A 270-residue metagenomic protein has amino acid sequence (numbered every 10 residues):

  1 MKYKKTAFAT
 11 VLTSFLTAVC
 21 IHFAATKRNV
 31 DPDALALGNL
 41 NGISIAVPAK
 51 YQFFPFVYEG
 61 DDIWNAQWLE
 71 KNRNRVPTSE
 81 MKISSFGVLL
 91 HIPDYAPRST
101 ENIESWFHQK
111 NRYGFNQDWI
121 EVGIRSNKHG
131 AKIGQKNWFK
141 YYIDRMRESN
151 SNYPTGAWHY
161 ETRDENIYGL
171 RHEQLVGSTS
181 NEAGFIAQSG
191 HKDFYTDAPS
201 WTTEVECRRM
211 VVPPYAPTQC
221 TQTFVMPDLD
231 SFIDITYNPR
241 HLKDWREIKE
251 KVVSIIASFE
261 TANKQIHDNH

Functional and structural regions predicted by a protein language model:
M1-S14: N-terminal Sec-pathway targeting helices
K2, T26, Q67-N74, E101-H108 (+6 more regions): Polar/charged alpha-helical tracts
S14-F23: Hydrophobic alpha-helical membrane-insertion segments, chiefly the h-region of N-terminal signal peptides
H22-R75, N152-F194, A198-Q222, I266: Compositionally biased, intrinsically disordered low-complexity segments enriched in polar/Pro/Gly and often Gln
R28-G130: N-terminal Sec/ER secretory leader and immediately downstream segment of secreted/extracellular precursors
S84-S200: Extracellular-facing segments of soluble proteins and assemblies that are Gly/Ser/Thr-biased and enriched in aromatics
T203-H270: Long, compositionally biased interface segments
